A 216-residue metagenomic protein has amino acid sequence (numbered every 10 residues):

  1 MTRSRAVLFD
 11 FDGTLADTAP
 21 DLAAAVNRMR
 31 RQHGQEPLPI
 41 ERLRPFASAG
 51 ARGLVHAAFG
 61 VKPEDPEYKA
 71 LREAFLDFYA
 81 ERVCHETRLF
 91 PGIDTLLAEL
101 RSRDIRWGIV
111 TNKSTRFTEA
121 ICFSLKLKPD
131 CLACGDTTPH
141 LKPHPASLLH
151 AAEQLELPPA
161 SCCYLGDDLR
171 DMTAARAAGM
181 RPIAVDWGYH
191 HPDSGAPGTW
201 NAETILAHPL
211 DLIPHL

Functional and structural regions predicted by a protein language model:
M1-R5, E41, R101, T115-L216: Asp-based, Mg2+/Mn2+-dependent phosphohydrolase catalytic module
T2-T95, R103, S114-R116, K128: N-terminal helical cap/lid subdomain that shapes the substrate entry/recognition surface in HAD-like hydrolases
L15, L89, W107-V110, H140 (+2 more regions): Conserved SAM-binding loop
D17-T18, A47, I109-V110, G166 (+1 more regions): Small/polar loops that bind or transfer phosphate-bearing groups
E36, R106, R181: Residue-level detector of anion-binding/catalytic polar loops
A98: Anionic-ligand binding patches
